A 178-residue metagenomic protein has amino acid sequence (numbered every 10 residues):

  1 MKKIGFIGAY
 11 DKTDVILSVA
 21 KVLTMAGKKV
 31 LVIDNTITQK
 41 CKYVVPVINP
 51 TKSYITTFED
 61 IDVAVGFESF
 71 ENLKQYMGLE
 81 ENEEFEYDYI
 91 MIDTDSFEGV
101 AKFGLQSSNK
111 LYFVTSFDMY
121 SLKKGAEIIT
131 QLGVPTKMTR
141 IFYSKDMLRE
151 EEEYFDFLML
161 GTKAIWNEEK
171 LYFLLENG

Functional and structural regions predicted by a protein language model:
G5-T13, K21, L31-Y89, D95-E98: P-loop/Walker-type NTP enzyme "switch/lid" segment
A20, T24, L105: Gly/Ala-rich phosphate-binding loop of Rossmann-like dinucleotide-binding domains, activating on the conserved
K28-V30, Y89-I90, L111, T136-T139: Hydrophobic anchor at the start of a short beta-strand that flanks the dinucleotide cofactor-binding loop
T38-Y43, Y120-L122, M147-Y154: Short, charged/polar "capping" segments at the starts of alpha-helices and the immediately preceding loops
F85, G99-D118: Inter-motif core of Ras-like GTPase G domains
T115-L122, K163: Short, acidic/turn-prone active-site loops that include or flank metal/cofactor- and phosphate-binding residues
L122-Q131: Conserved SF2 helicase motif VI
I129, P135-G178: C-terminal lobe/tail of nucleotide-utilizing enzymes
